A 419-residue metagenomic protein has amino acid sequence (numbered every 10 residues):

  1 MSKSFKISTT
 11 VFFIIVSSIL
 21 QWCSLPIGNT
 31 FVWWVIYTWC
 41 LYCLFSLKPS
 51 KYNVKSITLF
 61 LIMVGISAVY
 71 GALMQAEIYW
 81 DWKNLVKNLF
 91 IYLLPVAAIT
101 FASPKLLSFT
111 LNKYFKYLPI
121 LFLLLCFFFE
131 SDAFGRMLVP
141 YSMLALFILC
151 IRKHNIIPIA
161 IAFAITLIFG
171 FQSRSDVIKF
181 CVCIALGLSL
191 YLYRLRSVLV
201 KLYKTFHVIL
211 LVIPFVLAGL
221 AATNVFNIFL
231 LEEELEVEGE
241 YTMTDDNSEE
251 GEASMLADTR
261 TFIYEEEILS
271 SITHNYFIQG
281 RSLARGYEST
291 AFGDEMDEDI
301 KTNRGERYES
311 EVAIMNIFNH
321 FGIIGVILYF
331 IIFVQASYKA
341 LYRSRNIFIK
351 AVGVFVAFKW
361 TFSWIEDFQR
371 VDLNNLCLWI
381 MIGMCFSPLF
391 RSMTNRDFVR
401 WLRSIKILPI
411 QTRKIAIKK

Functional and structural regions predicted by a protein language model:
M1-T242, T302-R413: Hydrophobic transmembrane helix bundles of membrane-integrated enzymes that assemble and modify cell-envelope
V216-E266, E288-G293: Flexible juxtamembrane loops connecting transmembrane helices in multi-pass membrane enzymes that build or modify
S254-F321: Long extracytoplasmic/lumenal interhelical loops at the membrane interface of multi-pass membrane proteins
K414-K419: Long, low-complexity, intrinsically disordered segments
